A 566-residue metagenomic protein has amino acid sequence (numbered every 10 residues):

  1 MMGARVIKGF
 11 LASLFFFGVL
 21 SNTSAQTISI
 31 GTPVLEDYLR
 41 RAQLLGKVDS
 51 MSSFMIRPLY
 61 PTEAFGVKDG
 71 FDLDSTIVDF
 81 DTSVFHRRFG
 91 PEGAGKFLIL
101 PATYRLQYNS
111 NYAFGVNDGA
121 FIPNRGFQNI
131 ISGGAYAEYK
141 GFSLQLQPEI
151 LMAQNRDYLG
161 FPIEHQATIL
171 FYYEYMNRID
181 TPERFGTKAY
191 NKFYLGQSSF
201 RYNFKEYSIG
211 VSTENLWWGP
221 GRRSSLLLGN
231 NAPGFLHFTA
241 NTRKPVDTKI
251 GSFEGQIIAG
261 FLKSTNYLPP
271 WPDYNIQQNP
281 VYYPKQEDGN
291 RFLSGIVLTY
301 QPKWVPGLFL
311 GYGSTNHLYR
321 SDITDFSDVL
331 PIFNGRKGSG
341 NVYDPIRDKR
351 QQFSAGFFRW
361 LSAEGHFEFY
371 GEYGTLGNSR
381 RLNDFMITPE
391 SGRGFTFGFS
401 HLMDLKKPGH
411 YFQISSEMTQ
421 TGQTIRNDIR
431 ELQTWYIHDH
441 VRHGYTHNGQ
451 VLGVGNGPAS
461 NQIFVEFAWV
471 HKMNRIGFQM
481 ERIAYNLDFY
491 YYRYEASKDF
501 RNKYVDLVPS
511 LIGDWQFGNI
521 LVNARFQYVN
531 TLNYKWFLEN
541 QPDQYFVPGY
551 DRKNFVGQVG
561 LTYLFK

Functional and structural regions predicted by a protein language model:
M1-S29, F565: Bacterial Sec-dependent N-terminal signal peptides
G3, S24-F127, G133-S143, P148: N-terminal periplasmic/intermembrane-space "pro-region" immediately following the signal or transit peptide
I28, P91-A94, A137-G141, N203-E206 (+6 more regions): Short loop/turn motifs that connect adjacent beta-strands in outer-membrane beta-barrel proteins
G90-R125, D157-N191, G229-N231, D247-S252 (+5 more regions): Primarily recognizes Gram-negative and organellar outer-membrane beta-barrels
T103-Y104, F193, Q301-K566: Exposed, low-structure sequence patches enriched in small/polar residues
G115-G119, A153-N155, P182-E183, Y207 (+9 more regions): Sequence/structural signature of outer-membrane beta-barrel proteins
I130-E138, S143-E149, F161, E174-P182 (+3 more regions): A contiguous strand-loop segment
F142-S143, E149-Q154, T187-T265, G295-R320 (+1 more regions): Outer membrane beta-barrel
